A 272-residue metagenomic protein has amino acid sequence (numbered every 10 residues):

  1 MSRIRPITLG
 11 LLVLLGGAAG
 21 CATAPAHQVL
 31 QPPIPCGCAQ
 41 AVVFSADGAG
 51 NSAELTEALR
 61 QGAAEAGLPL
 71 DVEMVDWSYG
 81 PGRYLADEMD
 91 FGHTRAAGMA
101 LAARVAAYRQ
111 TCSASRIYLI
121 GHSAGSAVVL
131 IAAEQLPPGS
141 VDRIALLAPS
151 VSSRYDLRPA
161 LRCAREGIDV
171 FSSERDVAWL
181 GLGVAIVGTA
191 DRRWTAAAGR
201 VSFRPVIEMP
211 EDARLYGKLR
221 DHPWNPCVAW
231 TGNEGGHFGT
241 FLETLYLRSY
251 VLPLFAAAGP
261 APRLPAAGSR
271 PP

Functional and structural regions predicted by a protein language model:
M1-L9: Bacterial N-terminal signal peptides that target proteins for export
T8-A18: Bacterial N-terminal signal peptides
A18-P35: Bacterial Sec signal peptide processing site at the extreme N-terminus
A22, A26, A53-V201, P271: Serine-dependent carboxylesterase/thioesterase catalytic core of lipase-like alpha/beta-hydrolase/SGNH enzymes
V29, P35, A49-E57, Q61-L70 (+5 more regions): Short, surface-exposed patches at the edges or C-terminal ends of soluble domains, predominantly
G37-A41: A short, charged/proline- and glycine-enriched loop that marks the coil->beta-strand transition at the N-terminal
F44-G48, H122: The conserved beta1-alpha1 loop
W179-P272: C-terminal catalytic-base region of ester-bond hydrolases, centering on the histidine of the charge-relay
